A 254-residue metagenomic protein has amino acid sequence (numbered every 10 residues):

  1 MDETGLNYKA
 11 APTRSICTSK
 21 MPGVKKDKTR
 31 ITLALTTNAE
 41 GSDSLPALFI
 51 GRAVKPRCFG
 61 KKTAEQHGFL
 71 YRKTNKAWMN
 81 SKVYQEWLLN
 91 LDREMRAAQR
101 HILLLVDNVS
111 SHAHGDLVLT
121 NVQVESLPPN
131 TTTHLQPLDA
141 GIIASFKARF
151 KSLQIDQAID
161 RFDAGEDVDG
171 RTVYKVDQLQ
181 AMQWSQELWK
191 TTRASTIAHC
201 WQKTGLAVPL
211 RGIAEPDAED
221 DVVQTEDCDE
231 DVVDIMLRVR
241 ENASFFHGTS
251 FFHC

Functional and structural regions predicted by a protein language model:
M1-K82: Extended, low-complexity cationic-aromatic segments
N38, G60, H67-A77, L89-C254: Acidic, serine/proline-rich intrinsically disordered regulatory segments in large eukaryotic nuclear proteins
V83-L88: Active-site core segments that coordinate phosphate-bearing ligands/cofactors across diverse enzyme families
